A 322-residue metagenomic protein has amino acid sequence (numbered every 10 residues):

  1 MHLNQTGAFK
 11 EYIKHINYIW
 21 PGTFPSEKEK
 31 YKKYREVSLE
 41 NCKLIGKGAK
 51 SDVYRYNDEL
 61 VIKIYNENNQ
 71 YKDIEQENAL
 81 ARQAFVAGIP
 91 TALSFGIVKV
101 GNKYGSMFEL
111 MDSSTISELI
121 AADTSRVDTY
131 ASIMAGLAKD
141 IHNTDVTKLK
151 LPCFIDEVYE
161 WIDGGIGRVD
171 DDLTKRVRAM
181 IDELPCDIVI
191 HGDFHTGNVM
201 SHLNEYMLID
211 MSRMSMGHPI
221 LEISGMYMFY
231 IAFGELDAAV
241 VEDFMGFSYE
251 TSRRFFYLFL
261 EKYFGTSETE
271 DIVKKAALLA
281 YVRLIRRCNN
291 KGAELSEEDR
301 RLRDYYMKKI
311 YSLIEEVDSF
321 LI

Functional and structural regions predicted by a protein language model:
H2-N4, V282-I322: ATP/Mg2+ or Mg2+-diphosphate-binding catalytic cores that bind nucleotide phosphates or diphosphates via glycine-rich
I19-R35, N143-G192, T196-H202: An alpha-helical support segment within catalytic cores of ATP-dependent transferases
E36-L44: Conserved N-terminal boundary motif of the eukaryotic protein kinase catalytic domain
K43-I45, D52-N57, V177-L221: Active-site acidic catalytic loop and adjacent metal/ATP-binding pocket of ATP-dependent phosphoryl transfer enzymes
K43-L149: ATP-binding pocket architecture of kinase catalytic cores
S117-A121, T129, N143-Y159, M211 (+3 more regions): Inter-domain helical "communication" segments and dimerization helices that couple sensory or membrane-embedded modules
I223-G265, Y281-E297: Active-site activation/catalytic loop segments of kinase-like enzymes and analogous catalytic loops in related
G265-A280: All-alpha amphipathic helical-bundle segments outside canonical DNA-binding/catalytic cores that form hydrophobic
